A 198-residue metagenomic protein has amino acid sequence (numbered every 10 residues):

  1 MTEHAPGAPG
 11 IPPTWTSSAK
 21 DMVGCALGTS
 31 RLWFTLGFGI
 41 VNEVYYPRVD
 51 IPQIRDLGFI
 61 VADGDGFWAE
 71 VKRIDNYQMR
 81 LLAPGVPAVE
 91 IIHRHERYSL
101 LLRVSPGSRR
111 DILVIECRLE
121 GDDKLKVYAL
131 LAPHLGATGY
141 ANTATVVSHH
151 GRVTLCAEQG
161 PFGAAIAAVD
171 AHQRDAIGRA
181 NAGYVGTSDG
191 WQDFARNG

Functional and structural regions predicted by a protein language model:
M1-G198: Terminal accessory carbohydrate-recognition/targeting modules of carbohydrate-active enzymes
